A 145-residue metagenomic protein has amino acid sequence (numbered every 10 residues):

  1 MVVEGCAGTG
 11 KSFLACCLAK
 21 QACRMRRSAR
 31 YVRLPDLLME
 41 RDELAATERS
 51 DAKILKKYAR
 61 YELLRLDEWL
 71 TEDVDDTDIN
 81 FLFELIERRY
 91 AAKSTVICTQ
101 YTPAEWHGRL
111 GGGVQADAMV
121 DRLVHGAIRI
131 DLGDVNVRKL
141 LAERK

Functional and structural regions predicted by a protein language model:
M1-L14: Walker A/P-loop nucleotide-binding motif
S12-M25: P-loop NTPase Walker A phosphate-binding motif
C23, R27-R30, D36-K56, R60 (+1 more regions): Replace "adjacent to P-loop NTPase cores in ATP/GTP-dependent enzymes" with "adjacent to NTP-binding cores
L64-L66: Walker B beta-strand of ABC/ABC-like P-loop ATPase nucleotide-binding domains, specifically the conserved hydrophobic
